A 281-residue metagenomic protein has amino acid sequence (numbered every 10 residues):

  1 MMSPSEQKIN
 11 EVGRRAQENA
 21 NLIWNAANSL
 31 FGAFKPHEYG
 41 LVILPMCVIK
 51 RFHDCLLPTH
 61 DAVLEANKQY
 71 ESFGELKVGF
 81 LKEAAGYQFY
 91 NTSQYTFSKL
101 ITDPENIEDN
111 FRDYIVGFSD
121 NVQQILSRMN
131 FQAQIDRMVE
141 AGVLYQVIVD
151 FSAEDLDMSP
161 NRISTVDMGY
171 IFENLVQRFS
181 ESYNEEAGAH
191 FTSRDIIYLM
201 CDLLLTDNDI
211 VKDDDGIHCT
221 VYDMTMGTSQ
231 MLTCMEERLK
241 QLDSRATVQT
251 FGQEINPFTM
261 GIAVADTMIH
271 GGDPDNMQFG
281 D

Functional and structural regions predicted by a protein language model:
M1-D209, Q278-D281: Non-catalytic, mostly N-terminal accessory regions of nucleic-acid modification and defense proteins
A187-D281: Conserved S-adenosyl-L-methionine
